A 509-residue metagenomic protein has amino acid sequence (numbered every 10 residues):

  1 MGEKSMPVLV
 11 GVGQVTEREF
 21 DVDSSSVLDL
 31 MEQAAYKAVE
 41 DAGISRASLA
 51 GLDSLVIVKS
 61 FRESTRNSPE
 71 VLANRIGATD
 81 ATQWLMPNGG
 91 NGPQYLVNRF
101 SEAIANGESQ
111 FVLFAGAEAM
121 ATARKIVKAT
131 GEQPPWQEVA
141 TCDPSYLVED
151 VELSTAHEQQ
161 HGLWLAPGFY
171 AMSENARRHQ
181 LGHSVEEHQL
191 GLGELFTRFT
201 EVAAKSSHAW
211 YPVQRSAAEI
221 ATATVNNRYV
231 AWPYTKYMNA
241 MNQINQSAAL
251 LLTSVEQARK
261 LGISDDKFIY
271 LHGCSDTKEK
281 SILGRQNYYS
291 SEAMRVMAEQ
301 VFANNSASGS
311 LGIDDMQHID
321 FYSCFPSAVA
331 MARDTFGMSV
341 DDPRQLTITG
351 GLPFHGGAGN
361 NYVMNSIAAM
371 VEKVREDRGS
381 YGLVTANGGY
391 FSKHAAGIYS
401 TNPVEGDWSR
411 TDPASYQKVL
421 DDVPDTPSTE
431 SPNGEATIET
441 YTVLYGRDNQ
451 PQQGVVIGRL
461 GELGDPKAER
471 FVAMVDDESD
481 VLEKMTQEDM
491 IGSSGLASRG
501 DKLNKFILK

Functional and structural regions predicted by a protein language model:
M1-L85, A105-S109, L113-E256, S264-F354 (+3 more regions): Conserved "HGTGT" condensation-loop signature of ketosynthase/thiolase-family condensing enzymes that catalyze
H355-V363, V374, G379: A conserved active-site cap/scaffold subdomain adjacent to cofactor or substrate pockets
Y381-V384: Polyanion-binding and phosphate-handling cores
S392: Gly/Pro-rich active-site capping loops and adjacent beta-alpha segments that organize cofactor/substrate pockets
